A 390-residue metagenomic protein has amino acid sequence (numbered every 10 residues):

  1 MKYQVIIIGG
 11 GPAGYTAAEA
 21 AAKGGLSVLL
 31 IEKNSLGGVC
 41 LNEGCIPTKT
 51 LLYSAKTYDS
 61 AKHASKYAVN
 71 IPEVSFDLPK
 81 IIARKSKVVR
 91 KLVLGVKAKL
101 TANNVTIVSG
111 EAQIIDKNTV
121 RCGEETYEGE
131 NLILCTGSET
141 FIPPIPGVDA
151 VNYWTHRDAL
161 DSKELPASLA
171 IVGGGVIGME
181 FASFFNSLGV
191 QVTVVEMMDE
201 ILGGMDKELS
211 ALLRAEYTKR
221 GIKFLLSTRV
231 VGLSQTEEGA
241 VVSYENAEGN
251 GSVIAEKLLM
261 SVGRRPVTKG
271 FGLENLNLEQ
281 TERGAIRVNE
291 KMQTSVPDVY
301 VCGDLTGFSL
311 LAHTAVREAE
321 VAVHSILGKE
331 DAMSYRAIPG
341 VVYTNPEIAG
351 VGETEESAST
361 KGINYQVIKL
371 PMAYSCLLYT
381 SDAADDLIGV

Functional and structural regions predicted by a protein language model:
M1-G10, A167-V172: Beta1/beta-strand and adjacent pyrophosphate-binding region of the FAD-binding site in flavoprotein oxidoreductases
K2-Y3, E19-L26, I31-L165, T193 (+7 more regions): Glycine-rich flavin
V5-L29, F181-N186: N-terminal Rossmann-like FAD-binding beta1-loop-alpha1 element of flavoenzymes
I8, E128-G137, A255-G263: Short hydrophobic core segments
D149-L165, S252-L327: FAD-site-proximal beta/loop scaffold in flavoenzymes
E164-M197, G204-M205: Rossmann-like NAD(P)H-binding beta-loop-alpha module
A349-S381: Structured beta-strand/loop patches that form or line metal/cofactor-binding pockets in enzymes
Y379-V390: Single conserved hydrophobic/aromatic residue that forms the stacking wall/gate of nucleotide- or nucleobase-binding
